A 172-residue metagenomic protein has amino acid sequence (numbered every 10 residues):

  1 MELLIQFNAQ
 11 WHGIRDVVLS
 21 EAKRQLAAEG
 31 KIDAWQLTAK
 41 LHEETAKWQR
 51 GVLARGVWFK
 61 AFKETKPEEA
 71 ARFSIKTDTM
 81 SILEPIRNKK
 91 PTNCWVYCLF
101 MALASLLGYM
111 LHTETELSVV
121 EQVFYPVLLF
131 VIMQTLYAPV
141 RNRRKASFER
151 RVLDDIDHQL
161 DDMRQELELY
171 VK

Functional and structural regions predicted by a protein language model:
M1-F59: N-terminal, intrinsically disordered, low-complexity segments that immediately precede the first transmembrane helix
L19, E43, G56, K66-A70 (+3 more regions): Amphipathic alpha-helical interaction segments
E29-K31, T65-E68, Q122: Exposed regions on extracellular, virion, or secretory-pathway luminal proteins
G51-W95, I156, L160: Membrane-proximal, non-transmembrane alpha-helical segments
P85-D155: Transmembrane alpha-helical hairpins and terminal membrane-anchor modules
D154-K172: Solvent-exposed, non-transmembrane helices and loops of integral membrane proteins
